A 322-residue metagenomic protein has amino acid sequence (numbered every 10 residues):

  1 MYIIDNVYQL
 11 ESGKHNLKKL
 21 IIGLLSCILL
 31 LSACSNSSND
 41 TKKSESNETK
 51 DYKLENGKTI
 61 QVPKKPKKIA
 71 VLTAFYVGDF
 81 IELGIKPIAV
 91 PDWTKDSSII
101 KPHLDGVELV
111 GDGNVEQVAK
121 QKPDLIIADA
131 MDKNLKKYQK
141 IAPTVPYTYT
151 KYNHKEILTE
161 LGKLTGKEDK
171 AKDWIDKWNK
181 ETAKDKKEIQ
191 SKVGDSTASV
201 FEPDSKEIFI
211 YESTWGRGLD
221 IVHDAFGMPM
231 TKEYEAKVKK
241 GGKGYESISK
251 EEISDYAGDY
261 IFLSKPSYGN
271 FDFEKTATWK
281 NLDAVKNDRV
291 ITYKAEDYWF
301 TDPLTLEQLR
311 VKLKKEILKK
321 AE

Functional and structural regions predicted by a protein language model:
Y2-G13, L20, C34-L72, K170-F201 (+3 more regions): Bacterial Sec-exported substrate-binding components of ABC uptake systems
L54-G57, D105-E116, K240-K250: Short helix-initiation/N-cap motifs at beta->coil->alpha
V71-A119: A short, structured surface patch at a secondary-structure boundary
T94-S97, I210-G244: Alpha-helical, coiled-coil/dimerization segments enriched in small aliphatic residues
V115, K122-A128, P143, I253 (+1 more regions): Proline-aspartate-enriched helix->loop->beta-strand connector
L135-K172, V193-G194, E274-K294: Charged, glycine-enriched surface loops/patches that mediate electrostatic binding to polyanionic ligands
Y256-E322: Structured C-terminal subdomain patch of bacterial secreted/periplasmic proteins
